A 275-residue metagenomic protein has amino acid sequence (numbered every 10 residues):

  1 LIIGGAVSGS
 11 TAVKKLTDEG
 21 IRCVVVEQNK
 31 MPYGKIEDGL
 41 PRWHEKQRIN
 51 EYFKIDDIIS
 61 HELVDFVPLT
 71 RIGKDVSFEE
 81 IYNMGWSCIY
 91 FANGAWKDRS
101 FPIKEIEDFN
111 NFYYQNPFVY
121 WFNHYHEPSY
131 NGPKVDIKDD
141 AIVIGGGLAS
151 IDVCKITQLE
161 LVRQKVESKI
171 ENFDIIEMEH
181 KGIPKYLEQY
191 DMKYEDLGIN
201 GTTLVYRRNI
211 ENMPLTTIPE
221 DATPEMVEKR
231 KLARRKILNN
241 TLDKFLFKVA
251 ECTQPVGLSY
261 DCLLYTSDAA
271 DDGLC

Functional and structural regions predicted by a protein language model:
L1-E19, C154: N-terminal Rossmann-like FAD-binding beta1-loop-alpha1 element of flavoenzymes
I21-P32: Glycine-rich FAD pyrophosphate-binding loop
K30-N50: Conserved N-terminal glycine-rich FAD pyrophosphate-binding loop of Rossmann-like flavoproteins
Y52-P68, R163-S267: A Rossmann-like FAD-binding core segment of flavoenzymes
D56-I103, V256-L264: Feature captures the FAD/FMN-dependent oxidoreductase FAD-binding
D98-Y190: Glycine-rich dinucleotide-binding loop and its adjacent helix/turn
Y265-C275: Single conserved hydrophobic/aromatic residue that forms the stacking wall/gate of nucleotide- or nucleobase-binding
